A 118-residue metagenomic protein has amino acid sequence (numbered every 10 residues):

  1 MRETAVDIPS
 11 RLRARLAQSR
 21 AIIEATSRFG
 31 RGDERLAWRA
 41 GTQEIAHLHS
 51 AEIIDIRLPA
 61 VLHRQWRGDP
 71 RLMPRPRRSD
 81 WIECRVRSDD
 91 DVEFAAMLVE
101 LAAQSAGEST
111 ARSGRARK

Functional and structural regions predicted by a protein language model:
M1-K118: Charge-dense, helix-prone N-terminal extensions
